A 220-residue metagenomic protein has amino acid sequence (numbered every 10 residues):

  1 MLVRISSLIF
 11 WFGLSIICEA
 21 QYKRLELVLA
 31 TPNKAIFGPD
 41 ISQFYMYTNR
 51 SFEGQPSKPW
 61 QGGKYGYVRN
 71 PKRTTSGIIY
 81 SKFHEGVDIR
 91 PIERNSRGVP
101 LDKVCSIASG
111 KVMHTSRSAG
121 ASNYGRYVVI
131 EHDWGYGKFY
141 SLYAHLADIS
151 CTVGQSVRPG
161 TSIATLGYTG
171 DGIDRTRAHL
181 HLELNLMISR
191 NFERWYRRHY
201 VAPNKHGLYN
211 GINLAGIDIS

Functional and structural regions predicted by a protein language model:
L2-W11: Sec-dependent signal peptide recognition, specifically the positively charged N-region followed immediately by
F10-E19: Hydrophobic h-region of N-terminal signal peptides that target proteins for export in Gram-negative bacteria
Q21-R126, P159, Y168, K205-S220: Surface-exposed, glycine-biased beta-strand/turn segments
R90, A144-L146, L166: Short His-Asn-centered micro-motif
V99-L101, I107-D148, R175-H181: Zn2+-dependent peptidoglycan hydrolase active-site motif and core
A121-I130, Q155-S220: Conserved, short, structured surface segments that act as functional micro-motifs
C151-T152: PDZ/PDZ-like domain micro-motif
